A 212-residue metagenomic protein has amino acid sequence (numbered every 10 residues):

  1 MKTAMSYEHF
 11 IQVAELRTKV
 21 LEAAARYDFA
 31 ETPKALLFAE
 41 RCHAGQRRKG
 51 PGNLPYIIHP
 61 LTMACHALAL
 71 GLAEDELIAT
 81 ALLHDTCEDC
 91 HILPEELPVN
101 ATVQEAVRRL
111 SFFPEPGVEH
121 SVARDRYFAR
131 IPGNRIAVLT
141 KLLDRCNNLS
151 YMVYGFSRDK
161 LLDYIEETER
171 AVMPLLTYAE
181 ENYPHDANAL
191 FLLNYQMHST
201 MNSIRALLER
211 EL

Functional and structural regions predicted by a protein language model:
K2-L212: Active-site helical microenvironments for divalent-metal-assisted chemistry
